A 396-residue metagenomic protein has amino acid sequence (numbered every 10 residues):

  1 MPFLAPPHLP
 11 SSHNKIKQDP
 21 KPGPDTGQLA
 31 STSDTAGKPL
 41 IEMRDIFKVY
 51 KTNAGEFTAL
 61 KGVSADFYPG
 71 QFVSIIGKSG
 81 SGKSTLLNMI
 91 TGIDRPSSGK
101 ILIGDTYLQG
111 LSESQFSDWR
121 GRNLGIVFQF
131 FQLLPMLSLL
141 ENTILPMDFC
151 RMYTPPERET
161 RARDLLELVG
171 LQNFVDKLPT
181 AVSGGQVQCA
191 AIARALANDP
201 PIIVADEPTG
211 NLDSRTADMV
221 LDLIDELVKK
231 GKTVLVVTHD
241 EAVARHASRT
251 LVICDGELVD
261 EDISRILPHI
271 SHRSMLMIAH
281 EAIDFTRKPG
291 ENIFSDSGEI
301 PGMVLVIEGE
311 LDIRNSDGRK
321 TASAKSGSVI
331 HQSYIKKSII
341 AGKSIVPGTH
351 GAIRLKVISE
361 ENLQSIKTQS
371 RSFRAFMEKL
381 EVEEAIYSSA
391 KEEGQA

Functional and structural regions predicted by a protein language model:
T91: Helix-to-loop junction immediately C-terminal to a conserved catalytic motif
T106-Y107, I144, D148-R151, P155-N173: Conserved ABC ATPase "signature" region
G121, K177-T180, A197-N198, K230: Conserved signature/switch motifs of ABC ATPase nucleotide-binding domains
L171, V175, A195-L196: ABC ATPase C-loop
L178-V182, Q186-Q188: Conserved ABC ATPase signature
I203-D206: Catalytic Walker B motif of ABC-type/P-loop ATPase nucleotide-binding domains
I263-S316, A324, I330-Q332: Regulatory nucleotide-sensing modules
R319-V382: Cyclic-nucleotide recognition modules
